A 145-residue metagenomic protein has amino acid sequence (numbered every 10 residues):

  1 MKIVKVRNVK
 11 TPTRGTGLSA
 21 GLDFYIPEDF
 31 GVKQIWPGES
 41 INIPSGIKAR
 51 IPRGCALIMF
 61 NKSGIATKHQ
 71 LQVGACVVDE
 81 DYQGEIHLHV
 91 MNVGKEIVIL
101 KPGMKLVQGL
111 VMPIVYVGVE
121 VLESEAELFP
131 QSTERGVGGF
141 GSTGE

Functional and structural regions predicted by a protein language model:
M1-E145: DUTPase catalytic domain/fold
